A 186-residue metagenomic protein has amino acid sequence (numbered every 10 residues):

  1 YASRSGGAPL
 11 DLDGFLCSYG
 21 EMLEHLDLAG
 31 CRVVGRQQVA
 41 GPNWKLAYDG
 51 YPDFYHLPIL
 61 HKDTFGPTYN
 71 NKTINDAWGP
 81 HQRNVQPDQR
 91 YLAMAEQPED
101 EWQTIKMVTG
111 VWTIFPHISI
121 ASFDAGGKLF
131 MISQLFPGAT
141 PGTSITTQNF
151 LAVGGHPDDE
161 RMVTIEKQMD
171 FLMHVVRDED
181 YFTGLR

Functional and structural regions predicted by a protein language model:
Y1-R186: C-terminal catalytic domain of Rieske-type non-heme iron oxygenases
